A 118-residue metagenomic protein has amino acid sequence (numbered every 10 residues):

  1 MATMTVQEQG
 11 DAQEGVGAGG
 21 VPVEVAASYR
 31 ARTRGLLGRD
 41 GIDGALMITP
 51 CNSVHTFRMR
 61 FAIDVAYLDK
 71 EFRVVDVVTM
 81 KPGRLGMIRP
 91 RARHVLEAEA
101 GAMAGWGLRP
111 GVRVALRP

Functional and structural regions predicted by a protein language model:
M1-P118: Compact, glycine-rich, soluble single-domain proteins
